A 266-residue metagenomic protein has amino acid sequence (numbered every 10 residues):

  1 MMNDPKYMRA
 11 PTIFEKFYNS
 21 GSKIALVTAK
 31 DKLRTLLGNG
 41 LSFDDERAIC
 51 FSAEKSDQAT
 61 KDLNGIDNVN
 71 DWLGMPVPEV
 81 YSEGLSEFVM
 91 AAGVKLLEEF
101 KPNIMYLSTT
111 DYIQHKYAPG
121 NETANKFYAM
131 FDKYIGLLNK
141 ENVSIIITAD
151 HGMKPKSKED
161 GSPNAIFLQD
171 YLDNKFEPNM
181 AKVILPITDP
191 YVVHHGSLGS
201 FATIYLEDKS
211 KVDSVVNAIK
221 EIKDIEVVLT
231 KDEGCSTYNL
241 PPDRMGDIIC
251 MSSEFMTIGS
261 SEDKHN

Functional and structural regions predicted by a protein language model:
M1-A118, H194, S200, L206 (+3 more regions): His/Asp/Glu-rich, glycine-adjacent segments that coordinate divalent cations and/or stabilize oxyanion chemistry on
V27-K32, S144, A149-H151, K231-E233: Acidic carboxylate-rich catalytic motifs and surrounding loops in phosphoryl-/glycosyl-chemistry enzymes
P102, N142-V143, G246: Local beta-strand N-terminus motif with an aromatic residue
I104-S108, I146, I249: Structural motif
Y117-E122, K158-D160: Short, solvent-exposed loop/turn segments at secondary-structure boundaries
K126-L168, C250: Metal-dependent active-site segment of extracytoplasmic phospho-/sulfohydrolases and closely related
H151-L198, F255-N266: Histidine-centered active-site microenvironments of extracellular/periplasmic hydrolases and transferases
I187-N266: Active-site neighborhoods of enzymes that stabilize oxyanions during catalysis
